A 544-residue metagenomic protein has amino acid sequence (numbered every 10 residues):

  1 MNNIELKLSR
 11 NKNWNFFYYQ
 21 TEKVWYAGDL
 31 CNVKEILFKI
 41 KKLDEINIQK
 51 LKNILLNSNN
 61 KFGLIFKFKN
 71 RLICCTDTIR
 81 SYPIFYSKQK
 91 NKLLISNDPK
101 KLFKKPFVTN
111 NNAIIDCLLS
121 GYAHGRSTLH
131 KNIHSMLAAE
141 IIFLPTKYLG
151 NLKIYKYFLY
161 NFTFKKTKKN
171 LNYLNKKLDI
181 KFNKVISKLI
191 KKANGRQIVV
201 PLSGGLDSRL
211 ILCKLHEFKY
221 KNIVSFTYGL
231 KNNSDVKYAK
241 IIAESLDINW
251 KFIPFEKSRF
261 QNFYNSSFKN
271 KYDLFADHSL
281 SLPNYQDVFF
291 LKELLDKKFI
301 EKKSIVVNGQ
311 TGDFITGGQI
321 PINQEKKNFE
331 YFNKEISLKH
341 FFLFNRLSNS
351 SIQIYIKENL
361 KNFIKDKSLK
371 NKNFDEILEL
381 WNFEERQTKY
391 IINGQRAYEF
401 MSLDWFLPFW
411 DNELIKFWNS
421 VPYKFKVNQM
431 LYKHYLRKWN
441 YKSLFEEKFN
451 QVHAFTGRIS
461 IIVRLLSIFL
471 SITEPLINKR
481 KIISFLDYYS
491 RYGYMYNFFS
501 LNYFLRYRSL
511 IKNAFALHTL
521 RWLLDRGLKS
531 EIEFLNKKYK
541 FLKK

Functional and structural regions predicted by a protein language model:
M1-L202, L206-S258: Cysteine-centered catalytic environments shared across enzyme families
M1-N13, I133, E301, V307 (+1 more regions): Adenosyl-5′-phosphate
K61-L64, N194-V199, F263-I320, I354-W405: Conserved adenosine/adenylate-binding substructure
F85-K88, I211-C213, T316, I415-S420 (+1 more regions): Short hydrophobic alpha-helical segments that form membrane-spanning helices or hydrophobic packing faces of helical
N97-K100, I322-S351: Adenosine ribonucleotide-centric catalytic and binding domains
L137, Y173, K177-K181, L206 (+12 more regions): Generic recognition of stable, solvent-exposed alpha-helical segments in well-folded globular domains
T163-Y173, Q197-I198, V224-T227, Y272-H278 (+2 more regions): Glycine- and acidic
K231-L294, G312-F332, N419-Y423: ATP-dependent adenylate-handling ligase core
